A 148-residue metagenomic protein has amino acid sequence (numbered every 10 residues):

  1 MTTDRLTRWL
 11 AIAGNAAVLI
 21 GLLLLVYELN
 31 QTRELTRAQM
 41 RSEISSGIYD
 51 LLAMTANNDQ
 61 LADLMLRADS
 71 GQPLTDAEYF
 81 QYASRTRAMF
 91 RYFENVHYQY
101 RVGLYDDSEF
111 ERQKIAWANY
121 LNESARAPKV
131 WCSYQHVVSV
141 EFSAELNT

Functional and structural regions predicted by a protein language model:
M1-T3, T7-W9, G14, T36 (+8 more regions): Sparse, context-dependent recognition of short Cys/His-centered cofactor- or disulfide-binding micro-motifs
T3-P73: Membrane-proximal alpha-helical anchors
E78-T148: An amphipathic alpha-helical interaction surface
